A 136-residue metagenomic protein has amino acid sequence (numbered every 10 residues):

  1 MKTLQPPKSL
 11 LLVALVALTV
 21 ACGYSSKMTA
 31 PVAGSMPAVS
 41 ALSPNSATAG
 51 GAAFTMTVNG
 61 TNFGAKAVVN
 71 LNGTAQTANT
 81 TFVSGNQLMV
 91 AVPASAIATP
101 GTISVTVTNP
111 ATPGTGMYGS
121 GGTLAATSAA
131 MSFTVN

Functional and structural regions predicted by a protein language model:
M1-C22: Sec-dependent bacterial lipoprotein signal peptides
C22-V68, Q76, P113-N136: Beta-strand/beta-sandwich contexts
A53, P100-T102: Extracellular Ig-like/FN3 beta-sandwich strand-entry sites
T74-V83, P93: Extracellular beta-sheet repeat scaffolds used for adhesion and glycan interaction
N86-V90: Short strand-edge motifs at loop-to-beta-strand transitions and within beta-strands of extracellular beta-rich domains
P93, T108-T112: Beta-strand-rich extracellular modules
A94-P100: Surface-exposed, short loops/turns at beta-strand junctions within beta-sandwich domains
